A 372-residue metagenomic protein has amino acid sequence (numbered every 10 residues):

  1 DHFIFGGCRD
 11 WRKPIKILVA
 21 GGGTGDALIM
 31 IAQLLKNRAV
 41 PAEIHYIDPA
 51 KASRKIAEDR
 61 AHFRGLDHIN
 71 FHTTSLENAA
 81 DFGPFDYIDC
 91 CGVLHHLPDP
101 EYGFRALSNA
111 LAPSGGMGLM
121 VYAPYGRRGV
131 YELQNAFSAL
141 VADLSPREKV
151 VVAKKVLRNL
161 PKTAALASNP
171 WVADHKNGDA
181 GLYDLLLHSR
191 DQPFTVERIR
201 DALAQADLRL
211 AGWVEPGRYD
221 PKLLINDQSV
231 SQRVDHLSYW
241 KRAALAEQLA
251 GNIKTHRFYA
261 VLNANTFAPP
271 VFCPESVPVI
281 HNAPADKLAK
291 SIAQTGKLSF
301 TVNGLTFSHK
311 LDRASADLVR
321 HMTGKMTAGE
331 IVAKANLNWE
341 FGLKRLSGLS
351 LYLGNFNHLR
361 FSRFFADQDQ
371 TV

Functional and structural regions predicted by a protein language model:
D1-I15, M30, L34: Conserved alpha-helix/loop element of class I SAM-dependent methyltransferases that forms part of the SAM/SAH-binding
L18, G25-N78: Class I SAM-dependent methyltransferase SAM/SAH-binding core
N78-I88: A short acidic, Gly/Pro-enriched loop at the edge of an enzyme's catalytic core that lines a small-molecule cofactor
D86-P100: A short SAM/SAH-binding and catalytic strip from SAM-dependent methyltransferases
E101-P113: A short glycine-rich, Lys/Arg-flanked "PGG" loop and its adjoining helix->strand segment in the class I
G116-L166: Conserved class I S-adenosyl-L-methionine
D191-L210: Short alpha-helix
P221-A260, G304-V372: Long, charge-rich, low-complexity alpha-helical segments
